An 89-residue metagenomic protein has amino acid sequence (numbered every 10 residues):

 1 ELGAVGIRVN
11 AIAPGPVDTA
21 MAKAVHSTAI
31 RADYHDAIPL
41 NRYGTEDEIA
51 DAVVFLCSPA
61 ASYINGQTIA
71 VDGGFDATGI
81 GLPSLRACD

Functional and structural regions predicted by a protein language model:
E1-A4, V17, G44, C57: A short hydrophobic alpha-helix cap/turn motif
G3, R8, I64-G66: Short, small/polar-rich loop/turn modules that mediate ligand/substrate recognition or access, typified
A4, A13-A24: Short, flexible catalytic-loop segment of classical short-chain dehydrogenase/reductase
A11, A32-I64, V71-G73: C-terminal helical subdomain
D18, S27, S62: Functionally critical, cavity-lining and gating residues within the transmembrane helices of 12-TM secondary
A24-I38, C88-D89: A short C-terminal helix-loop "cap" of Rossmann-like NAD(P)-dependent dehydrogenase/epimerase domains
N65-D89: Short C-terminal tail/terminal secondary-structure segment of NAD(P)H-dependent dehydrogenase/reductase domains
